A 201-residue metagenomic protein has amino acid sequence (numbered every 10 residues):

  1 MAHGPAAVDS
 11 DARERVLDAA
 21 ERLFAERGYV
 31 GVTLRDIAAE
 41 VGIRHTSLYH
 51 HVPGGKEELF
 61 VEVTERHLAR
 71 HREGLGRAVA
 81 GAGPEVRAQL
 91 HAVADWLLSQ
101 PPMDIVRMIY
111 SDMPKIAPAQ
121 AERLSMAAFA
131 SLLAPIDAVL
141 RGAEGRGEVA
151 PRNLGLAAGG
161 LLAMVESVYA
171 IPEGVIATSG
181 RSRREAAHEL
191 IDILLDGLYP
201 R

Functional and structural regions predicted by a protein language model:
M1-D11, R201: N-terminal intrinsically disordered/low-complexity leader segments
D9, L17, F60, T64 (+2 more regions): Amphipathic, non-transmembrane alpha-helical scaffold segments
A12-R15, A19-E58, E62: Helix-turn-helix
A19, L23, W96, M164-I171: Amphipathic alpha-helical interface segments
L23, R70, G74, A78 (+4 more regions): Short alpha-helical functional segments enriched in proximate histidine and acidic residues
E26-V30, A82, R146-G147: Short coil/turn segments at alpha/beta junctions that flank glycine-rich nucleotide-binding fingerprints
E62, E73-I105, A157-L161, A187: Hydrophobic alpha-helical connector segments
M103-P118, E122-M126, A130-L133, R141-D192 (+1 more regions): Hydrophobic/aromatic-rich alpha-helical bundle segments in the mid-to-C-terminal region
